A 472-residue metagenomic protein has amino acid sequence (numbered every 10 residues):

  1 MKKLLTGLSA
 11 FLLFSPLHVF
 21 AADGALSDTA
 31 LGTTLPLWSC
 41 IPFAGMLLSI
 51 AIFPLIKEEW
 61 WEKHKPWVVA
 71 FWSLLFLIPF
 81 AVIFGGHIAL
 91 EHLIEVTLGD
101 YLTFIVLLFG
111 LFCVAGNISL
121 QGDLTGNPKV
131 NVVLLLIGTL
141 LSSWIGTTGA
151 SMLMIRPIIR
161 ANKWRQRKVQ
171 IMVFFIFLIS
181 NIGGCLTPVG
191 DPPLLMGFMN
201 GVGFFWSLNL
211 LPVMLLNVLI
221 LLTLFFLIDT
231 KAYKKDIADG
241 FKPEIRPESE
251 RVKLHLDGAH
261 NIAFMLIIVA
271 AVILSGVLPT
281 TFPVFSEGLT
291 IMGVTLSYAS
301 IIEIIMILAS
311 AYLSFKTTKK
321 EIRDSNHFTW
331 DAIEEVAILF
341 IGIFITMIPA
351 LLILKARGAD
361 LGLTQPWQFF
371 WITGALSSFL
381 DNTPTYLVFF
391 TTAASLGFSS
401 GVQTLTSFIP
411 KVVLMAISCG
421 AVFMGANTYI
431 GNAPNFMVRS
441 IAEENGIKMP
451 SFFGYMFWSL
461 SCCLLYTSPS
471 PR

Functional and structural regions predicted by a protein language model:
M1-A22: N-terminal secretory/membrane targeting signals
S27-W38, W60-W67, E91-L102, F204-P212 (+3 more regions): Interfacial loop-to-helix junctions that mark the boundaries of transmembrane helices in multi-pass membrane
S39-I50, H64-A81, Y101-G110, L136 (+3 more regions): Hydrophobic mid-bilayer segments of alpha-helices in multi-pass membrane transport proteins, especially secondary
P79-A81, S142, M152-R167, I171-V173 (+4 more regions): Membrane-interfacial helix-loop connectors
P79-V96, F112-G126, W144-M152, A350-A356: Transmembrane alpha-helix boundary signature
R165-K231, I237-I262, M437-L465: Membrane-core helix-loop-helix motifs of multi-pass transport proteins
I267-V388, T392: Transmembrane helical segments that form the transport core of multi-pass membrane transport proteins
Y466-P471: Conserved small/polar residues in nucleotide/adenosyl-binding loops
